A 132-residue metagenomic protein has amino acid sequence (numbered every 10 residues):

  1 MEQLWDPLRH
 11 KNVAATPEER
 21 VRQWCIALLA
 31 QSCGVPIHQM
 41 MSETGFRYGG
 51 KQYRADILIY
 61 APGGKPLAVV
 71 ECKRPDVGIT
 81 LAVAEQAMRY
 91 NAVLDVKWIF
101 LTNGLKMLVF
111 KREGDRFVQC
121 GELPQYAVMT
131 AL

Functional and structural regions predicted by a protein language model:
M1-W98, G104-L132: A short, conserved, highly charged catalytic patch centered on acidic carboxylates
